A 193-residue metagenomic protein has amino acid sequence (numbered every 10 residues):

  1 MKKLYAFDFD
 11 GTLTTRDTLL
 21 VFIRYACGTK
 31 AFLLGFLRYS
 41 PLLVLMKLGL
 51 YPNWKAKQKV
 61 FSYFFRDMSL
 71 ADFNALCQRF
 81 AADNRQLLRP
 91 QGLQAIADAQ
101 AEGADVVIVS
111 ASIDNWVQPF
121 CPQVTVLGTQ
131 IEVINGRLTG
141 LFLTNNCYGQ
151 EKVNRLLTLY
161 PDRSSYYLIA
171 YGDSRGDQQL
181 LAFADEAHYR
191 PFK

Functional and structural regions predicted by a protein language model:
M1-G49: Active-site neighborhood of HAD-like aspartate-dependent phosphohydrolases
K2, A75, A82-K193: C-terminal cap/substrate-recognition subdomain and adjoining C-terminal extension of metal-dependent phosphatase-like
F7-F9, F22, F80, W116 (+1 more regions): Aromatic side chains
F9, R16-L19, W54, L70-N74: Catalytic cores of transferase enzymes with a strong primary signal for eukaryotic protein kinases
L13, T29-L34, F64-S69, Q86-L87 (+1 more regions): Short hydrophobic/aromatic-rich motifs at helix boundaries and adjacent loops
I23-F32, M46-K55, A82-L93, S110 (+1 more regions): Short, charge-rich amphipathic segments
G35-F65, A71: N-terminal membrane-anchoring alpha-helices
A56-Q91: Metal-dependent phosphoesterase signature
